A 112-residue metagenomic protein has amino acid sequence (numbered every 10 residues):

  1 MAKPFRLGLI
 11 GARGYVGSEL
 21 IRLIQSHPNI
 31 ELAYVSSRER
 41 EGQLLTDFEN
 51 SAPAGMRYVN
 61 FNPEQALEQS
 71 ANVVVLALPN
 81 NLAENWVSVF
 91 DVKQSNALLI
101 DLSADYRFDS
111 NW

Functional and structural regions predicted by a protein language model:
A2-W112: N-terminal Rossmann-like NAD(P) cofactor-binding subdomain of oxidoreductases, focused on the glycine-rich
